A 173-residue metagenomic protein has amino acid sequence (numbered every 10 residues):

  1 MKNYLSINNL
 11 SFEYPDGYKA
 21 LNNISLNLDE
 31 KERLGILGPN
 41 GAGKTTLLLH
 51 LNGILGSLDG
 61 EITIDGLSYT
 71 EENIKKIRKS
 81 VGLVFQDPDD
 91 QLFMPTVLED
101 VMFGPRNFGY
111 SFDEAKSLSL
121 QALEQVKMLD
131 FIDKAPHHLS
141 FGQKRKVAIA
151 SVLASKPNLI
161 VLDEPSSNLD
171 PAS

Functional and structural regions predicted by a protein language model:
L37-P39: The feature captures the beta-strand-to-loop junction immediately N-terminal to the Walker
N52: Helix-to-loop junction immediately C-terminal to a conserved catalytic motif
G60-T70, I77: Conserved ABC transporter NBD signature motif
D113-F131: Conserved ABC ATPase "signature" region
A135-L139, Q143: Conserved ABC ATPase signature
I149: Hydrophobic anchor residue at the start of the ABC signature
I160-D163: Catalytic Walker B motif of ABC-type/P-loop ATPase nucleotide-binding domains
